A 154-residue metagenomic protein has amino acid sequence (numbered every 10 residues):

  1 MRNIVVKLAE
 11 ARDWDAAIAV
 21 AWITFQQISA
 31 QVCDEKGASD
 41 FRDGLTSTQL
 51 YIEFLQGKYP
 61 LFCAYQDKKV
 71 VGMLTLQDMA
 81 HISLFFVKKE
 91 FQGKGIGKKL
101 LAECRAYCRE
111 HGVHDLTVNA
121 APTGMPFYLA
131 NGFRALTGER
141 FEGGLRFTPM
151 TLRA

Functional and structural regions predicted by a protein language model:
V5-A19, A30: A short beta-loop-alpha structural element at the N-terminal edge of CoA-dependent acyl/N-acetyltransferase catalytic
W22-Q49: Conserved GNAT-fold acetyl-CoA-binding loop/helix
S47-F62, H81: A short helix-loop-beta-strand connector motif used in the catalytic cores of GNAT acetyltransferases and, in some
Y59-G72: Conserved beta-hairpin
I82-Q92: A short, internal acetyl-CoA/4′-phosphopantetheine-binding micro-motif in the GNAT/acyltransferase core
G93-A106: Conserved acetyl-CoA-binding loop-helix of GNAT-fold acetyltransferases
C108-A121: Conserved GNAT acetyl-CoA-binding A-motif
T117-N119, R134-M150: Conserved catalytic-core motifs of GNAT/GCN5-like acyltransferases
